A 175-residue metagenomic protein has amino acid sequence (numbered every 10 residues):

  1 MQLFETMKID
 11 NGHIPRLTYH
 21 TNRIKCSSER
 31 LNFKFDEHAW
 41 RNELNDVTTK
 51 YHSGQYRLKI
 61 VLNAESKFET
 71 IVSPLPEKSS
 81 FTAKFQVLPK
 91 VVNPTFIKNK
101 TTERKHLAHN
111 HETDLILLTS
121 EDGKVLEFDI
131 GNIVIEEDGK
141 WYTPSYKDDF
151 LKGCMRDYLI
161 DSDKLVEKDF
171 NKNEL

Functional and structural regions predicted by a protein language model:
M1-R57, V61-L175: Helix-start/capping segments and mature chain N-termini
